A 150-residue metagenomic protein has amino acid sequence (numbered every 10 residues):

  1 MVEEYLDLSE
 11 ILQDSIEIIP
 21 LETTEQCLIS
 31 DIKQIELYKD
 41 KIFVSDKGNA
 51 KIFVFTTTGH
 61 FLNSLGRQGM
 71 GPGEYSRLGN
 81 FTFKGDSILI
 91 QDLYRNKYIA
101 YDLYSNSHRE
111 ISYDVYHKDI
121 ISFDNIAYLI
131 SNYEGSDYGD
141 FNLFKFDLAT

Functional and structural regions predicted by a protein language model:
M1-I18: Blade/loop signatures of beta-propeller domains
S9, V44-G66: Beta-propeller domains
I16-A50: Beta-strand-rich domains and repeat architectures in extracellular enzymes and scaffolds, especially beta-propellers
E22-C27, D31, H60-Y94, I111-S112: Blade-loop segments of beta-propeller domains
K39-D40, G85-S87, D124-I126: Short coil/turn segments that connect the beta-strands within blades of beta-propeller domains
T56-H60, Y101-N106, D147-A149: Short loop/turn segments that connect beta-strands within beta-propeller blades
D92-L143: Asp-box/WD-like beta-propeller blade repeats and closely related beta-sheet repeat scaffolds
